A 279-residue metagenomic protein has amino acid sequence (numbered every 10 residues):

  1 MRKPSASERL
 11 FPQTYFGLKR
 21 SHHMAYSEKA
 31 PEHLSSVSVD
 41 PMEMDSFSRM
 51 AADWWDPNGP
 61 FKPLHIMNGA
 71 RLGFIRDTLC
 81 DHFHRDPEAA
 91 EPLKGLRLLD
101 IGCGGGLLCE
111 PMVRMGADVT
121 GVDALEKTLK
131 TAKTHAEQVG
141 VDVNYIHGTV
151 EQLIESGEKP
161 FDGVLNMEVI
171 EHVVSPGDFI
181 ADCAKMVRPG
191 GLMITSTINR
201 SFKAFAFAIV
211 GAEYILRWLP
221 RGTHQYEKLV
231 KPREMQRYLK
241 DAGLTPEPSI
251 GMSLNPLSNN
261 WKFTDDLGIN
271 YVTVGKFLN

Functional and structural regions predicted by a protein language model:
M1-L10: N-terminal chloroplast transit peptides
G17-F61, G69: N-terminal, positively charged/glycine-rich alpha-helical extensions of SAM-dependent methyltransferases
I66-K94: Conserved alpha-helix/loop element of class I SAM-dependent methyltransferases that forms part of the SAM/SAH-binding
D86-E91, L96-K203, M235, T273-F277: Conserved SAM-binding loop
A204-Y214: Short, flexible, mixed-charge acidic loops at enzyme active sites
R217-E234: Acceptor-substrate binding/catalytic loop of class I
L244-N255: Conserved S-adenosyl-L-methionine
N260-N279: Core SAM-dependent methyltransferase catalytic element
